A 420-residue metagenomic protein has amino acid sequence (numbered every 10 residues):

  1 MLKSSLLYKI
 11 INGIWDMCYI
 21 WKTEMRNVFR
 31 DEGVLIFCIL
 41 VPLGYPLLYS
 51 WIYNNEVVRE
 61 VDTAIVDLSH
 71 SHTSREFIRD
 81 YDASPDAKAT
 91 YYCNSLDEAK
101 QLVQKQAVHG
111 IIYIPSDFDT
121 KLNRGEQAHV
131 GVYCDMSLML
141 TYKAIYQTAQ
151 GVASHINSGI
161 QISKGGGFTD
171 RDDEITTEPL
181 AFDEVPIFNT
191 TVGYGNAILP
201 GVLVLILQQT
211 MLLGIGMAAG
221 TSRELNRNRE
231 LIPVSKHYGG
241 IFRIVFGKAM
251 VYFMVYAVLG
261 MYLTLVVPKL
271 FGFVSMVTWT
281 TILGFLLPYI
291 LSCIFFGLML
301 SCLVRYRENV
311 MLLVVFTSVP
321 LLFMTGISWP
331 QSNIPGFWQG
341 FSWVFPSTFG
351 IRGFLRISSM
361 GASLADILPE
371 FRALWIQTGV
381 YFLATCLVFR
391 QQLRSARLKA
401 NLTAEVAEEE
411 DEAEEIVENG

Functional and structural regions predicted by a protein language model:
M1-N196, D366, Q391, R397-G420: Extracytoplasmic/periplasmic domains immediately adjacent to an N-terminal transmembrane anchor in multi-pass membrane
I14, C18-K22, N196, H237-M250 (+6 more regions): Alpha-helical membrane-protein architecture signal
V28-L35, I206, G247-F253, A257 (+3 more regions): Loop-to-transmembrane-helix entry motif
F37-C38, P200, F246-G247, V310-L313 (+1 more regions): Hydrophobic core positions of alpha-helical segments in small-molecule transporters and transporter systems
C38-I39, N196-A197, F316-T317, S342: Hydrophobic alpha-helical transmembrane segments of integral membrane proteins, especially lipid-exposed positions
G44-L47, V185-P268: Hydrophobic alpha-helical transmembrane segments of multi-pass membrane transport proteins
L48-Y49, H70, Y91, M254 (+2 more regions): Membrane-spanning alpha-helical segments of multipass transporters and channels
T73-F77, T148, I215, F295 (+2 more regions): Hydrophobic alpha-helical segments typical of transmembrane helices and their membrane-interface/capping positions
